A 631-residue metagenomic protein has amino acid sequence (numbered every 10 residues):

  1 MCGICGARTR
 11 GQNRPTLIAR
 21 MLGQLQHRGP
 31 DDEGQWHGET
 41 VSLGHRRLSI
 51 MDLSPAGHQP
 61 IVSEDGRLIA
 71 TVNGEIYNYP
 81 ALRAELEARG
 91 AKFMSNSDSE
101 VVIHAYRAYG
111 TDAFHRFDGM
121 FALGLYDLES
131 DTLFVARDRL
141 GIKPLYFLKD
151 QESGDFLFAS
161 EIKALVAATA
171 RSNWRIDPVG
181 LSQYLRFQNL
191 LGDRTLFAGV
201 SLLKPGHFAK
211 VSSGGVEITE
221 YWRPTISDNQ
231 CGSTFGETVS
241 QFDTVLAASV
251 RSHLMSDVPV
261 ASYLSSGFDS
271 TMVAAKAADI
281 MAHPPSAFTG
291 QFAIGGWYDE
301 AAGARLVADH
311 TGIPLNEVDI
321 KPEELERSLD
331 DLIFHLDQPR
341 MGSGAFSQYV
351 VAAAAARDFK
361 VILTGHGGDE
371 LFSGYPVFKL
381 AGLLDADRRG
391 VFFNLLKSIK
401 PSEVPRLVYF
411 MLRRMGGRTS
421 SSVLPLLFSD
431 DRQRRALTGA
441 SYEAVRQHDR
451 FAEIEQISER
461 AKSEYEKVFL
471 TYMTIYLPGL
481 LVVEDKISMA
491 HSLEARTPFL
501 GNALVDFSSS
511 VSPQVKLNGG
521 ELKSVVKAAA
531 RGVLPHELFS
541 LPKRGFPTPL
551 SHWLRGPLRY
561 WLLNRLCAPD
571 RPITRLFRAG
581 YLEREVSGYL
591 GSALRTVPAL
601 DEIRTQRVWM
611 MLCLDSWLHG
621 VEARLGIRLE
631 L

Functional and structural regions predicted by a protein language model:
M1-I4, D112, V166, A198-P205 (+5 more regions): Adenosyl-5′-phosphate
M1-L336, Q348, R531-G532, E537 (+2 more regions): Cysteine-centered catalytic environments shared across enzyme families
T16, I176, E237, Q241 (+22 more regions): Generic recognition of stable, solvent-exposed alpha-helical segments in well-folded globular domains
T132-F134, K143-P144, V166, E324 (+4 more regions): Short catalytic/ligand-binding loop motif for oxyanion handling, primarily in non-cytosolic enzymes, centered on
E300-A301, L329-D330, S373-F378, W553: Short aromatic-enriched loop/helix-cap "lid" or pocket-rim segments at secondary-structure transitions that line
L332-F334, P376-L383, I627-L629: Short secondary-structure boundary/capping segments
R340-G342: Acceptor-substrate binding/catalytic loop of class I
Y349-M411, L480-V482, K486-L504: Active-site adenylate/phosphate-handling loop in enzymes that bind or generate adenylated species
